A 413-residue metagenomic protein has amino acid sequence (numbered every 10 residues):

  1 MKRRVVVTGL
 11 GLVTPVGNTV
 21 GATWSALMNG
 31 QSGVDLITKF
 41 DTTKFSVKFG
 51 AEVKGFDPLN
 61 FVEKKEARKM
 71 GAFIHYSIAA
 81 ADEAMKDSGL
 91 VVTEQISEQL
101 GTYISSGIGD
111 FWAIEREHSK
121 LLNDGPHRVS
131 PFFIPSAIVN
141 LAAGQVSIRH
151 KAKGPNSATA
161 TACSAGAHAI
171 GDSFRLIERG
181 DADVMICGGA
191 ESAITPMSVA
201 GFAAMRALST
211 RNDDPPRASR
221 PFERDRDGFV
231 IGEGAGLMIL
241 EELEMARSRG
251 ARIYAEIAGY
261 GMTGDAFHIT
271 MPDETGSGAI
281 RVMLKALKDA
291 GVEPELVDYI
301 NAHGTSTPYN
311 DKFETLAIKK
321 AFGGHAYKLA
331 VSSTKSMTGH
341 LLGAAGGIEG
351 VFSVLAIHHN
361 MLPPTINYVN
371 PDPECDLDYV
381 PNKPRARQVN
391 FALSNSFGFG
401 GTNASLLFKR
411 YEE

Functional and structural regions predicted by a protein language model:
M1-E66, E244-Y254, V351-T365, K409-E413: ACP-dependent fatty acid/polyketide chain-elongation machinery
M1-V7, E94-S97, A290-L296, Y327 (+1 more regions): Flexible, low-complexity linker/loop segments at domain and module junctions
R4-T8, D35, D213-A290, Y299 (+1 more regions): Condensing-enzyme catalytic core mediating Claisen C-C bond formation in acyl metabolism
V7, V20, W24, M28-T161 (+2 more regions): Conserved beta-ketoacyl condensing-enzyme motif
G21-M28, W112-P126, L176-R179, V199-N212 (+3 more regions): A glycine- and small-aliphatic-rich helix-loop capping segment at beta-alpha/alpha-beta transitions that lines
S77-L90, A142-A143, S147-E191, F229-A251 (+2 more regions): Active-site-proximal alpha-helical scaffold in enzymes
N123-S130, H168-G171, R175, E191-S248 (+2 more regions): Glycine-/small-residue-rich "gating" segment that lines the acyl/pantetheine channel and substrate pocket
D181-D227, Y260-E274, G304-D311, K328-D378: Acyl-CoA/ACP chain-elongation machinery
